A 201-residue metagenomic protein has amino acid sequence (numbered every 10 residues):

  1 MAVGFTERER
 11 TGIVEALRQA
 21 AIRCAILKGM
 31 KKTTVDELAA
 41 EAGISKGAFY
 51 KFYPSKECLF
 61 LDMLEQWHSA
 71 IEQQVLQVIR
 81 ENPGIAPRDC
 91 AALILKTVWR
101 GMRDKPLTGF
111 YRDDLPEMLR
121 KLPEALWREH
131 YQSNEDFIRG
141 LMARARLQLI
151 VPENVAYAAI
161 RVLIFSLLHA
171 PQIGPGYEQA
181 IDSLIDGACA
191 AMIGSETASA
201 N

Functional and structural regions predicted by a protein language model:
M1-K28, V35-E37, E41: Basic, helix-initiating cap at the start of DNA-binding domains
T11-Q19, K31-K32, F52-L76: An amphipathic alpha-helix adjacent to DNA-recognition modules
I13, K56, M63, W67 (+6 more regions): Hydrophobic/aromatic residues within well-ordered alpha-helical segments
C24-C58, D62: Helix-turn-helix
D62, L76-D104, I160: Hydrophobic alpha-helical connector segments
S69-L76, D104, R120-L147, E153-A158 (+1 more regions): Amphipathic alpha-helical packing segments from all-alpha helical-bundle domains
D89-L93, R100-A125, H169: Amphipathic alpha-helical segments used for helix-helix packing
F110, A143-A188, S199-N201: Hydrophobic/aromatic-rich alpha-helical bundle segments in the mid-to-C-terminal region
